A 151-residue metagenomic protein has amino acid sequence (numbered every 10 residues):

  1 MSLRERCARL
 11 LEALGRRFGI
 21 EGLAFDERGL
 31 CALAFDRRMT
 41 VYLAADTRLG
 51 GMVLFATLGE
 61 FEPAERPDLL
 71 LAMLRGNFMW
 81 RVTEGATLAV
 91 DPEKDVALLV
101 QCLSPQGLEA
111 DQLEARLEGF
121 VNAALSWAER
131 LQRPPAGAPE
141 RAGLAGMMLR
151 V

Functional and structural regions predicted by a protein language model:
M1-V41: Charge-rich, low-complexity N-terminal segments
E27, D46-R48, E93: Structural motif
C31, G50-M52, D95-A97: Hydrophobic residues embedded in beta-strands of well-ordered beta-sheets
V41-A45, G50-E60: A short acidic-to-branched-hydrophobic micro-motif
T57-C102: Short, internal acidic amphipathic alpha-helical interface segments that mediate docking to partner proteins
A72, L103-P134: Ampiphathic alpha-helical segments that act as solvent-exposed interaction surfaces
L131-V151: Short, highly charged C-terminal tails/helix-capping segments
